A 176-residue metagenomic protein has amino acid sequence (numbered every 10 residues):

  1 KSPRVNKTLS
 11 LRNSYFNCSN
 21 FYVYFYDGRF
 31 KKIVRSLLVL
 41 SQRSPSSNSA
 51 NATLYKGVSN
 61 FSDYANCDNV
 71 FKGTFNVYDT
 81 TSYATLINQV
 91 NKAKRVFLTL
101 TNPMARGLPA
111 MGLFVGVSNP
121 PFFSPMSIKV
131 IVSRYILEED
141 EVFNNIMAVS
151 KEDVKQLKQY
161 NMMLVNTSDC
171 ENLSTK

Functional and structural regions predicted by a protein language model:
K1: Basic, Lys/Arg-rich alpha-helical nucleic-acid-recognition elements, primarily the DNA-binding modules of transcription
R4-N6: Short juxta-domain linker segments that transition from a proline/glycine-rich, charged coil into a short amphipathic
T8-V115: Mid-protein regulatory/catalytic core that forms ligand/cofactor-binding pockets and protein-protein interaction
D68-K176: C-terminal regulatory/effector modules of DNA-binding transcriptional regulators
